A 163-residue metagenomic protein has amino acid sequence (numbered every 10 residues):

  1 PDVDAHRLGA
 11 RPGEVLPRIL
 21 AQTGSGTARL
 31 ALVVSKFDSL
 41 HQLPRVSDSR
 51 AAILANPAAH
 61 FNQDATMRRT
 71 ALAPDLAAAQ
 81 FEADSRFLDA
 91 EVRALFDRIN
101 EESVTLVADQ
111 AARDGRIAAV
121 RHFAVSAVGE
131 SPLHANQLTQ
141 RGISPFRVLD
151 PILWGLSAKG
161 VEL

Functional and structural regions predicted by a protein language model:
P1-R116: Conserved C-terminal guanine-recognition region of P-loop GTPase G domains, centered on the G4
A5-H6, A28, S39-S49, D109-L163: Non-catalytic alpha-helical scaffolds
